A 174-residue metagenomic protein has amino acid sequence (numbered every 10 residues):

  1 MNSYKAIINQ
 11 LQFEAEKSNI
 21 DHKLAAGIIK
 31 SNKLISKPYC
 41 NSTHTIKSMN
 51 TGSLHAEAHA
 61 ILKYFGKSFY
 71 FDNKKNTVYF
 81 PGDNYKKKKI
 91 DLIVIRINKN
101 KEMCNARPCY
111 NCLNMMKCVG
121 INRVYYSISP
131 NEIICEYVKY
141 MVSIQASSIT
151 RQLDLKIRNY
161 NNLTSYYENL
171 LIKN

Functional and structural regions predicted by a protein language model:
M1-N174: Zinc-dependent deaminase catalytic domain
